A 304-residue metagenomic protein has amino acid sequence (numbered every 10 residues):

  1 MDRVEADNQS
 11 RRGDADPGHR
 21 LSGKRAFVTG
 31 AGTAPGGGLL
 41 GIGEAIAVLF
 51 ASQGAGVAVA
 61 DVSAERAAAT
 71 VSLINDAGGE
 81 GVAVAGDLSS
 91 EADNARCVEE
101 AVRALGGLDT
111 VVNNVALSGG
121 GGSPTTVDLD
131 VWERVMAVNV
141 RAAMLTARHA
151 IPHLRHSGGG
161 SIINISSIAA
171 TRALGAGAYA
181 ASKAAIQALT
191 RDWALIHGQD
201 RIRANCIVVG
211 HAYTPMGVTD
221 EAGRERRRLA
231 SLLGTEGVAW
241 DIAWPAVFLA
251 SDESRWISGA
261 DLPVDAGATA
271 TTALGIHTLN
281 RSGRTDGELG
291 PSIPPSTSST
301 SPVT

Functional and structural regions predicted by a protein language model:
R3, Q9-P17, G121, S258-G290: Short C-terminal tail/terminal secondary-structure segment of NAD(P)H-dependent dehydrogenase/reductase domains
E5-R12, P17, C206, E225-I257 (+1 more regions): C-terminal helical subdomain
G18-A58: Canonical Rossmann dinucleotide-binding motif of NAD(H)/NADP(H)-dependent dehydrogenases/reductases, specifically
G122-P124, D128-E133, R227: Substrate-binding pocket helix/loop in short-chain dehydrogenase/reductase
A147-R148, R191: A short, exposed helix-loop element centered on a Lys and neighboring polar residues
P152, L195-Q199, R255: Alpha-helical segment proximal to the catalytic Tyr-Lys
I163-A185, T190-Q199: Catalytic loop of short-chain dehydrogenase/reductase
